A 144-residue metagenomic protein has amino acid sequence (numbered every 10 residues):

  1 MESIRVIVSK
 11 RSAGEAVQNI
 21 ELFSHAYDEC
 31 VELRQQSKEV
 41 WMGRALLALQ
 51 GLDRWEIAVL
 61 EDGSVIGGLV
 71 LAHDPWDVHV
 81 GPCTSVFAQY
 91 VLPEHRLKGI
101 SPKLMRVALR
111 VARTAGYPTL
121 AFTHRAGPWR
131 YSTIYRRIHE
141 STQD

Functional and structural regions predicted by a protein language model:
M1-V40: Short amphipathic alpha-helix that is part of the acyltransferase structural core
C30-E56, E61, G67-H79: A conserved beta-strand-loop-helix scaffold within acyl/acetyltransferase catalytic domains
V78, P128-Y131: Short catalytic/ligand-binding loop motif for oxyanion handling, primarily in non-cytosolic enzymes, centered on
V86-L97: A short, internal acetyl-CoA/4′-phosphopantetheine-binding micro-motif in the GNAT/acyltransferase core
R96-R110: Conserved acetyl-CoA-binding loop-helix of GNAT-fold acetyltransferases
R113-H124: Conserved GNAT acetyl-CoA-binding A-motif
S132-D144: C-terminal "cap" of GNAT-fold acetyltransferases
